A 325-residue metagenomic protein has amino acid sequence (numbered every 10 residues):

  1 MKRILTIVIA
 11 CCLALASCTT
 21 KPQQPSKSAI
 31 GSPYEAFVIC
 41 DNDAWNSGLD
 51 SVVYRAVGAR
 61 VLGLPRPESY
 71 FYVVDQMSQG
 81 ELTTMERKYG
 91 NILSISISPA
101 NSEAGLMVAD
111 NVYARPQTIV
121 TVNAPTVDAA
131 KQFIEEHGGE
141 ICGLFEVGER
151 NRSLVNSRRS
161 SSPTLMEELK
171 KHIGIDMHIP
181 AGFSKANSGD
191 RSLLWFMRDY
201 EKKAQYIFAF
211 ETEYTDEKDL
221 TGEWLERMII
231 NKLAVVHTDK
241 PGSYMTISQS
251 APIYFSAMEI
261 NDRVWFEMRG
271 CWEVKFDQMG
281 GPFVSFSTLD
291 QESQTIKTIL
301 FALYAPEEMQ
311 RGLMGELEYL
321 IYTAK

Functional and structural regions predicted by a protein language model:
K2-A10: Sec-dependent signal peptide recognition, specifically the positively charged N-region followed immediately by
A14-S17: C-terminal motif of bacterial Sec signal peptides marking the signal peptidase cleavage site
T19, Q23-D50, R55-Y72, R158-N187: N-terminal "mature-domain start" segment
T20-P25, I30, F37-D43, P180-D239 (+1 more regions): Secretory pathway targeting signatures of secreted, lumenal, and periplasmic proteins
Q23-I39, S96-S162: Solvent-exposed alpha-helical segments and adjacent loops that form catalytic or protein-interaction surfaces
I39-N46, T121-K131, Y214, A305-Q310: Second-shell loop/turn segments in exported
S69-A129, A234-Q294, E308-M309: Signature of long, low-cysteine stretches enriched in small and polar/charged residues
K131-V155, F183, T295-K325: Surface-exposed amphipathic alpha-helical segments
